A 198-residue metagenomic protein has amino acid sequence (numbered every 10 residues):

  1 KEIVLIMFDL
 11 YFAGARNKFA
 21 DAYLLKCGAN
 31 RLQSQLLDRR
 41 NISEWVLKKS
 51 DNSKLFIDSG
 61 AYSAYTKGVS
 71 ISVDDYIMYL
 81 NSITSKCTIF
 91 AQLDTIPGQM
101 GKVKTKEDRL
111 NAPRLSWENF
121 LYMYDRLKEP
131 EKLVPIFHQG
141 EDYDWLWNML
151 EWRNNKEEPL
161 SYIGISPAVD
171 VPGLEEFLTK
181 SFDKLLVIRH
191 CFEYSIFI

Functional and structural regions predicted by a protein language model:
K1-R126: Non-catalytic, usually N-terminal nucleic-acid engagement modules in DNA/RNA processing proteins
I6-L10, N52-I57, K128-V134, L186-I198: Short beta-strand/loop segments at the ligand-binding rim of alpha/beta enzyme cores
Y79-I89, N119-L133, K156-P159, K184-Y194: A structural motif corresponding to the C-terminal end of an alpha-helix and its immediate exit/capping segment
L133-I198: Glycine-rich phosphate/ribose-binding loops and adjacent secondary-structure elements that form binding surfaces
